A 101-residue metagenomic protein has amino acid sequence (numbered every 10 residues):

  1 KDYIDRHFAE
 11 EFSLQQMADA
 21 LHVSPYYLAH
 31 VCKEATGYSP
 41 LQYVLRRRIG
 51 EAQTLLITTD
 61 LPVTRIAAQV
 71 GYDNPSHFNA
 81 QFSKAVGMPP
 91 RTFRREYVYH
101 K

Functional and structural regions predicted by a protein language model:
K1-D2, A20, P25-A29: An amphipathic alpha-helical interaction segment
D2, R6, E11-Q15, E34-S76 (+1 more regions): Terminal helix-turn-helix DNA-binding modules in bacterial transcription factors
A20, Q69-V70, A85: Residues within the alpha-helical elements of helix-turn-helix
Y27-L28, C32, H77-F78, F82: Short hydrophobic/aromatic patch on the recognition helix
A80-K101: …primarily DNA-binding HTH/wHTH and HhH modules…
